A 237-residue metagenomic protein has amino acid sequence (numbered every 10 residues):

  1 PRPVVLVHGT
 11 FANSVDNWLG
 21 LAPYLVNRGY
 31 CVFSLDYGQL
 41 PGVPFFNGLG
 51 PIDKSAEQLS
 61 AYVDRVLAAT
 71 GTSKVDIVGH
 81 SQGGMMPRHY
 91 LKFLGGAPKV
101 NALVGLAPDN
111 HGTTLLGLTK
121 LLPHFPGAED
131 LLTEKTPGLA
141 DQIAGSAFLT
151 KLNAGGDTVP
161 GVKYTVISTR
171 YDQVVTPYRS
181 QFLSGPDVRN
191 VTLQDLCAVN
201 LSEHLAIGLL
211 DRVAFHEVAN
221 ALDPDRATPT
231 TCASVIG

Functional and structural regions predicted by a protein language model:
P1-P41: Short, surface-exposed "cap/lid" segments of acyl-processing enzymes
R2, T72-V75, V162-K163: Short coil/turn segments at beta-strand junctions that form active-site/ligand-binding loops
V4, V32-S34, L103, Y164-V166 (+1 more regions): Conserved beta-strand scaffold positions in the cores of enzyme catalytic domains, especially in NTP/NDP-utilizing
V7-H8, V32-L35, D53-N153: Serine-dependent carboxylesterase/thioesterase catalytic core of lipase-like alpha/beta-hydrolase/SGNH enzymes
T10, D109, R170-D172: Catalytic metal-binding/acid-base residues of hydrolase active sites
V26-N27, A69-T70, V78-G79, G95-K99 (+3 more regions): Extracellular/periplasmic catalytic domains that process cell-envelope and extracellular macromolecules
G42-Q58: Catalytic nucleophile-loop/oxyanion-hole region of alpha/beta-hydrolase and closely related hydrolase-like folds
P160-G237: C-terminal catalytic-base region of ester-bond hydrolases, centering on the histidine of the charge-relay
